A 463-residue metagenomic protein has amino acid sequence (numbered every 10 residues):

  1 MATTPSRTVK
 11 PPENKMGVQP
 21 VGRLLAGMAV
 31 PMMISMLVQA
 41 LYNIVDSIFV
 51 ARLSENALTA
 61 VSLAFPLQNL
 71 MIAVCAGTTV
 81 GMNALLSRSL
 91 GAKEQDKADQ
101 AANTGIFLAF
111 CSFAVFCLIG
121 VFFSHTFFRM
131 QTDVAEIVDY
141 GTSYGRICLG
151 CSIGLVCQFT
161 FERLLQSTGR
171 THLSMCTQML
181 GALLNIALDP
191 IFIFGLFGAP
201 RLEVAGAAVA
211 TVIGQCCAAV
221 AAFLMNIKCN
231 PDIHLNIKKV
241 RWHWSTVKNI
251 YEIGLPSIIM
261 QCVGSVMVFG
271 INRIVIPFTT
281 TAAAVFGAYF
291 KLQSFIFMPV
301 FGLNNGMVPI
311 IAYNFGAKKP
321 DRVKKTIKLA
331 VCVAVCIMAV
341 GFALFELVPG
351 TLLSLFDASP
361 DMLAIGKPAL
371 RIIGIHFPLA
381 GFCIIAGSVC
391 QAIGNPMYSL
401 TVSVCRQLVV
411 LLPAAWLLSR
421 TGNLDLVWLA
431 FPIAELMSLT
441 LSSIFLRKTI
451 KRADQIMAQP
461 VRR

Functional and structural regions predicted by a protein language model:
M1-A29, L86-I153, A199-L255, I311-H376 (+1 more regions): Short alpha-helical transmembrane segments in multi-pass integral membrane proteins
V18, G22-L41, V45, L67-V74 (+6 more regions): Residue-level signal for short hydrophobic patches within transmembrane helices of multi-pass membrane transporters
G27-D46, I147, G181, G214-A218 (+4 more regions): Transmembrane helical elements of multi-pass membrane transporters/channels
L37, L41-T59, F128-A135, I191-L202 (+4 more regions): Helix-terminus/linker motif at the lipid-water interface of multi-pass membrane proteins
L58-L118, L155-S174, V285-A343, L347-P349 (+1 more regions): Small-residue-rich hydrophobic transmembrane alpha-helices
L70-A73, C117, N185-P190, A219-F223 (+4 more regions): Hydrophobic transmembrane alpha-helices of multi-pass small-molecule transporters
T79, C148-Q166, S174-A182, A207-A222 (+4 more regions): Short runs within selected transmembrane alpha-helices of multi-pass transporters and secretion channels
G120, R163, D189, I193 (+8 more regions): Structural signal for membrane-spanning alpha-helices in multi-pass inner-membrane proteins, emphasizing helix cores
